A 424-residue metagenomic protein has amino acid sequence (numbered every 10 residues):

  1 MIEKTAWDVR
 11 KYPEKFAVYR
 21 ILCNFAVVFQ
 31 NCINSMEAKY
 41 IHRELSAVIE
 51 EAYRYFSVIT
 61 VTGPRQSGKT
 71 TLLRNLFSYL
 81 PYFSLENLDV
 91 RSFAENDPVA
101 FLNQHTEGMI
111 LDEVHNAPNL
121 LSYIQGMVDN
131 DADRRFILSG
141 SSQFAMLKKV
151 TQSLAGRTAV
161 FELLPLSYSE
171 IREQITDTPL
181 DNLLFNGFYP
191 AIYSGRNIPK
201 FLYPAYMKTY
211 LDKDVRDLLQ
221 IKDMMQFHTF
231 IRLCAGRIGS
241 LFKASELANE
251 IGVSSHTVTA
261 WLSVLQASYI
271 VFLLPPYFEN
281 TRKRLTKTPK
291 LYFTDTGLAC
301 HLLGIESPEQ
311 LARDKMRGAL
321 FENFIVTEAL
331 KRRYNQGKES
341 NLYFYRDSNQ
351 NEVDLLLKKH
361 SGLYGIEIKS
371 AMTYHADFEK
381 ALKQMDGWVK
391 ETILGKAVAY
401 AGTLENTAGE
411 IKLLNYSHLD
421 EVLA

Functional and structural regions predicted by a protein language model:
Y19-E50: N-terminal pre-Walker A segment at the start of P-loop NTPase domains
E51, L80, L357-G365: Active-site beta-strand-loop-beta-strand hairpin of nuclease catalytic cores that positions key catalytic residues
V61: Hydrophobic anchor at the beta1->P-loop junction of P-loop NTPases
K69: Conserved lysine of the Walker
E95-I137: Conserved nucleotide-sensing/catalytic segment adjacent to the nucleotide-binding pocket in NTP-handling enzymes
F144-A159, T176: Short regulatory helix/loop adjacent to the ATP-binding pocket of P-loop NTPases
I175, A401-A424: Domain-level recognition of nuclease-like catalytic cores that cleave nucleotide substrates
N197-L363: Accessory nucleic acid-recognition modules appended to NTPase machines
